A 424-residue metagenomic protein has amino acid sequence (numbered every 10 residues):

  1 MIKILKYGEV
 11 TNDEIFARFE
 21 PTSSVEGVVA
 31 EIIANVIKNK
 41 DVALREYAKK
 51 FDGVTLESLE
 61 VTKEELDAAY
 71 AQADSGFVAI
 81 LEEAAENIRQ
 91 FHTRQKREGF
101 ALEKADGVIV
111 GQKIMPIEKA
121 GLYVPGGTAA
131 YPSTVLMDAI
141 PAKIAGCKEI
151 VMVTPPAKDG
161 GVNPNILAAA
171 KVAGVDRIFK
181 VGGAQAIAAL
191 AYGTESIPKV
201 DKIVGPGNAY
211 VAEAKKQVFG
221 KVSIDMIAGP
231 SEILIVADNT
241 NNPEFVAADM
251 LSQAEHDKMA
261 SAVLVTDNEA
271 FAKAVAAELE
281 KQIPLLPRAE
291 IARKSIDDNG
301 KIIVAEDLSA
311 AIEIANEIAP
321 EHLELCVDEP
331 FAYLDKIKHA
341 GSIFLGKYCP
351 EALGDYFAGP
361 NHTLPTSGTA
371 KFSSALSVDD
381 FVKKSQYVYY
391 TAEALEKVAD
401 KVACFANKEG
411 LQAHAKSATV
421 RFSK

Functional and structural regions predicted by a protein language model:
M1-E118: N-terminal Rossmann-like NAD(P)+-binding subdomain of aldehyde/semialdehyde dehydrogenases
K3-G8, R177-G182, I302-D307: Short acidic-hydrophobic, aromatic-tinged amphipathic segments that line or gate anion-handling sites
E103-A168: Conserved small-residue-rich beta-alpha loop and adjacent elements that most often cradle the phosphate/pyrophosphate
K148-K158, A262-N268, V275, G346: Short internal beta-strands
G174-F245, D249-S252, H256-S261: Conserved NAD(P)+-binding/catalytic subdomain of aldehyde/semialdehyde dehydrogenases
M226-D298, I302: A conserved active-site cap/scaffold subdomain adjacent to cofactor or substrate pockets
N316-K424: C-terminal core of ALDH-fold dehydrogenases
